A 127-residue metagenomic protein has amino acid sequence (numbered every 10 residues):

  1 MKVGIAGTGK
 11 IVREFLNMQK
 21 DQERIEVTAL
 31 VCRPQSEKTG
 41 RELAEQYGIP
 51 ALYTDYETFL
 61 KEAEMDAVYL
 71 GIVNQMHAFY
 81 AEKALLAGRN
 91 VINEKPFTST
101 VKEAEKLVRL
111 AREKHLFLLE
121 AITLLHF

Functional and structural regions predicted by a protein language model:
M1-Y47: N-terminal Rossmann-like dinucleotide-binding module
K2, E26, E64-D66, N90 (+1 more regions): Structural signature of beta-strand start/N-cap positions in the alpha/beta core of ABC transporter nucleotide-binding
G7, C32, V73, P96 (+1 more regions): Structured beta->alpha junctions
Q22-R24, A87, R112-L116: Short helix-capping segments at alpha-helix termini
A29, V91-E94, L118-A121: Short catalytic-loop micro-motif centered on adjacent basic/acidic residues
S36, P50-L110: Beta-loop-alpha module in the N-terminal Rossmann-like domain of NAD(P)-dependent dehydrogenases, especially those
S99-F127: A contiguous active-site-proximal alpha/beta segment in oxidoreductase catalytic domains
